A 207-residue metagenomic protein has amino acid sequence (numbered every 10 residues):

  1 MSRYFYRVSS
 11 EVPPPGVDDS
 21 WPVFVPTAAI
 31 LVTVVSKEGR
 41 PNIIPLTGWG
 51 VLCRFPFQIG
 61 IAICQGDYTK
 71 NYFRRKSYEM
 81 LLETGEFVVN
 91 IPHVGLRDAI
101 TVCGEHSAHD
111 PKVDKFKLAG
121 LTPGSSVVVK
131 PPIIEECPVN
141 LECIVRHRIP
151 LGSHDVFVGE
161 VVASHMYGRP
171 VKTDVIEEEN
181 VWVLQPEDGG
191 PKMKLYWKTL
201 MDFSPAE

Functional and structural regions predicted by a protein language model:
M1-E207: Basic, polyanion-binding surface patches
